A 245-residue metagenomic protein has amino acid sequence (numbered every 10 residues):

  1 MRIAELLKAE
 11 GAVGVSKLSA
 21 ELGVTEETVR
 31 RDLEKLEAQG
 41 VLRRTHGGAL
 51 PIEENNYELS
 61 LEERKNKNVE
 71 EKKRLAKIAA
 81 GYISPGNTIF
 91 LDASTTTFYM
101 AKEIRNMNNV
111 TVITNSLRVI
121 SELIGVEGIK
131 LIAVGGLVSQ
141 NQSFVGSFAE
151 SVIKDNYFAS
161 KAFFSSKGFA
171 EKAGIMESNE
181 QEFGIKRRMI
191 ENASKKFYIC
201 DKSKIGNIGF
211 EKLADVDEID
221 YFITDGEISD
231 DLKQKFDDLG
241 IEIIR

Functional and structural regions predicted by a protein language model:
M1-L22, E27-A93, A101-N109, I113 (+3 more regions): HTH-adjacent hinge/linker in prokaryotic transcriptional regulators
E5, G14-V15, S121-R245: Conserved phosphate- and dinucleotide-binding cores of soluble alpha/beta proteins, encompassing both enzyme active
S94-T95, A170: Short linear Ser/Thr-Pro motifs
T95, S116, G135-L137: Short, well-ordered turn and helix-capping elements at secondary-structure junctions
T96, R118, Q181: Residue-level recognition of oxygen-bearing side chains
